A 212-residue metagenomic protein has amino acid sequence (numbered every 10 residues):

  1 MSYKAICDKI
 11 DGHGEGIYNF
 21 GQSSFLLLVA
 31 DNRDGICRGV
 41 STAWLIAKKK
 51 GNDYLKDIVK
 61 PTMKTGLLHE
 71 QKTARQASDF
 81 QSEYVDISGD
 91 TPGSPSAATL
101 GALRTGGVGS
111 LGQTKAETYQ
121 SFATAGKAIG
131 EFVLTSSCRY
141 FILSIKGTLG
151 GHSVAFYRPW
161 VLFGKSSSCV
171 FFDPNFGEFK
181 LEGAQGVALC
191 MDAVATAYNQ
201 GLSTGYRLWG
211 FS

Functional and structural regions predicted by a protein language model:
M1-S78: Active-site nucleophile-adjacent alpha helix/oxyanion-hole segment immediately C-terminal to the catalytic cysteine
I6-K9, E83, A128, C190-A193: Charge-rich, solvent-exposed alpha-helical interaction surfaces
I10, S41-K48, I129-S136, F156 (+2 more regions): Hydrophobic, Leu/Ile/Phe/Ala-enriched alpha-helical segments that form helix-helix packing faces
Q22-L27, T114-E117, G177: Charged, low-complexity surface segments at secondary-structure and domain boundaries
K56-P61, R139-I145, Q200-L208: Short glycine-rich, low-complexity/disordered patches
M63-G147: Conserved active-site-adjacent core of cysteine acyl-enzyme catalytic domains
G147-S212: Active-site signature of cysteine proteases
